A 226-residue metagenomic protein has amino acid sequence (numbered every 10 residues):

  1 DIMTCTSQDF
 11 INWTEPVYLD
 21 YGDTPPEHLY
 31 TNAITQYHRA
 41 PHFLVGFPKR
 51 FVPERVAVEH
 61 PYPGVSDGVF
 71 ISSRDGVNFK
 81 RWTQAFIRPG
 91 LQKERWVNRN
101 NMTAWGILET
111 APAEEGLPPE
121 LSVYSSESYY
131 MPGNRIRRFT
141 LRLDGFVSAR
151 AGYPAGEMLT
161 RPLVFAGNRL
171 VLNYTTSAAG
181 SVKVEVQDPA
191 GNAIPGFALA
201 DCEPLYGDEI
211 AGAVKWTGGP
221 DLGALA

Functional and structural regions predicted by a protein language model:
D1-A226: Carbohydrate-active catalytic/glycan-binding domains of CAZyme proteins, especially the secreted or lumenal ectodomains
